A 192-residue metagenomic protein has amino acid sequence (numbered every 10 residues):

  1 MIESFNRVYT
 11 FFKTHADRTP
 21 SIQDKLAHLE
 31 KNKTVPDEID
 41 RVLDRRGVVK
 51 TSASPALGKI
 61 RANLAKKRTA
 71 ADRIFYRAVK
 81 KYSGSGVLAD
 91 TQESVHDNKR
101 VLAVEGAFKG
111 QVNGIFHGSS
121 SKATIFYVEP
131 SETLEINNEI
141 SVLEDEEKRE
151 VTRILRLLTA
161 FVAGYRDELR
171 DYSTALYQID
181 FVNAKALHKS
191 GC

Functional and structural regions predicted by a protein language model:
I2, N6, K13-I22, P36-C192: Alpha-helical coupling/stalk and coiled-coil linker elements that connect catalytic or binding modules and transmit
H28-K31: Extended, well-ordered alpha-helical scaffold/bundle regions in very large, multi-domain proteins
